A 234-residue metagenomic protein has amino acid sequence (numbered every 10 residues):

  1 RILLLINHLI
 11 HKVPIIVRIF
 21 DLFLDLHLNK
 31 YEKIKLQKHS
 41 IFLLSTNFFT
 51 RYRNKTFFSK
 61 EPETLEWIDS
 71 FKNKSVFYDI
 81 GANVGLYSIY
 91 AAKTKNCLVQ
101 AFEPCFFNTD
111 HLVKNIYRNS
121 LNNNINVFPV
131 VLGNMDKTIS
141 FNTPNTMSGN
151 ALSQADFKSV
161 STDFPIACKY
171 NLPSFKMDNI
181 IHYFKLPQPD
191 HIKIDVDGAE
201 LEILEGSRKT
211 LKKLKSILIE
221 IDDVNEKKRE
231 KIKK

Functional and structural regions predicted by a protein language model:
R1-N124, P165-I166, F184, R229-I232: S-adenosyl-L-methionine
Y31, K74, S88, K95-A101 (+2 more regions): Conserved acidic-Pro-Pro-aromatic motif
F48-R51, A155-F164, L211-L214: Short glycine/proline- and charge-enriched loop/turn segments that cap or connect secondary-structure elements
F58-P62, C168-F175, G198: Conserved phosphate-coordination/catalytic loops
G81, V131, D195: The conserved acidic donor/metal-binding loop of glycosyltransferases
A91, L112, I125, F141 (+1 more regions): Hydrophobic packing residues within well-ordered alpha-helices of enzyme cores
V113-N179: S-adenosyl-L-methionine
